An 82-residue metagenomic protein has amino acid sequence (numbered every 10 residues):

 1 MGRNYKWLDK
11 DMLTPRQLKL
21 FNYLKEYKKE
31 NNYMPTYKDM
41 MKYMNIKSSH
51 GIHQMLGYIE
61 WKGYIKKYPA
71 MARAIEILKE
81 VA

Functional and structural regions predicted by a protein language model:
M1-M12: Short, Lys/Arg-enriched N-terminal segment that forms or immediately precedes the first helix of a structured domain
T14-Q17, N31, A70-A82: Short, cationic-aromatic polyanion-contact patches
K19-E26: Pre-recognition alpha-helix immediately N-terminal to the DNA-recognition helix within helix-turn-helix or winged-helix
L20, G51-I52: Helix-turn-helix DNA-binding helix
E26-N32: Short helix-capping/hinge SLiMs at alpha-helix to coil transitions
P35-I46: A short alpha-helical element within helix-turn-helix/winged-helix DNA-binding domains across DNA-binding proteins
L56-G57: Short, hydrophobic-biased segments on the C-terminal half of alpha helices that form "recognition helices"
E60-Y68: A short, conserved structural fragment
